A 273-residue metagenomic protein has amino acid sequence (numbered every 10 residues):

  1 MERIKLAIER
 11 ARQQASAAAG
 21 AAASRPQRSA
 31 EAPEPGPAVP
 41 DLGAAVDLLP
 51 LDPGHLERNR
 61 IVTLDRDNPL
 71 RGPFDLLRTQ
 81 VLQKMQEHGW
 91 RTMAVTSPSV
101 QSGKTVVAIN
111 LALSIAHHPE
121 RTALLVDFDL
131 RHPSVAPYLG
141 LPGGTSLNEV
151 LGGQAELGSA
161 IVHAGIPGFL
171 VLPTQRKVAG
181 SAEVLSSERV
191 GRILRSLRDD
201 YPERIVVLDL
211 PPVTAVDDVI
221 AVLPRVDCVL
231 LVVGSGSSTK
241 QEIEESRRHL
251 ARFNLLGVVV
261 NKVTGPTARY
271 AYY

Functional and structural regions predicted by a protein language model:
M1-Y273: P-loop NTP-binding module
